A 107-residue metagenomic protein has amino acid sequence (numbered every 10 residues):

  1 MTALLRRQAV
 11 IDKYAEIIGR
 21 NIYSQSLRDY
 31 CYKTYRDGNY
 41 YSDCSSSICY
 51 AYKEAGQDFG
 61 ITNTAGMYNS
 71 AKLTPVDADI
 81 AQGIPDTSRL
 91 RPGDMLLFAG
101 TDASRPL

Functional and structural regions predicted by a protein language model:
M1-G60, A99-T101, R105-P106: N-terminal capping segments
A3-I11, Q57-L107: ...with weaker cross-activation on analogous glycine-rich loops/strands in unrelated enzymes
